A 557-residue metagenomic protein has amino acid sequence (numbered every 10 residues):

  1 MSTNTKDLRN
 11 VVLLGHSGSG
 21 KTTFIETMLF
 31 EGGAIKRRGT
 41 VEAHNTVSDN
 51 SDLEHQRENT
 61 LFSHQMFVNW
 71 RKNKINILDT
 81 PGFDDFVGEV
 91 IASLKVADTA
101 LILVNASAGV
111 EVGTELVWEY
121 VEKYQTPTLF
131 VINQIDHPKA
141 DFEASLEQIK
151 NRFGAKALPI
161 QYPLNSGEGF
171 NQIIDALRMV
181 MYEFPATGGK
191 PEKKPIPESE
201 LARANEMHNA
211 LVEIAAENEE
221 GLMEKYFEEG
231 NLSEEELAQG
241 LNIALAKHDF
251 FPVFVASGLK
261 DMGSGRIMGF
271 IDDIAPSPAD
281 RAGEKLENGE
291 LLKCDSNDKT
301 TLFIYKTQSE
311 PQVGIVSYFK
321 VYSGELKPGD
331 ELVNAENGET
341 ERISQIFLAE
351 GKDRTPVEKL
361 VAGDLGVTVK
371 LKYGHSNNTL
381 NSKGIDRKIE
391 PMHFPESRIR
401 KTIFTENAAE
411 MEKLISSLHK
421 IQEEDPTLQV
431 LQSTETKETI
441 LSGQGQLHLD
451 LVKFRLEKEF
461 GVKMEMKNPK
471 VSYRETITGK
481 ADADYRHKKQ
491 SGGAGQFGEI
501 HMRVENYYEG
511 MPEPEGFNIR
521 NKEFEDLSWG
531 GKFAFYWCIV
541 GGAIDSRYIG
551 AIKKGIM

Functional and structural regions predicted by a protein language model:
M1-M557: Structural and coupling elements of P-loop NTPases
